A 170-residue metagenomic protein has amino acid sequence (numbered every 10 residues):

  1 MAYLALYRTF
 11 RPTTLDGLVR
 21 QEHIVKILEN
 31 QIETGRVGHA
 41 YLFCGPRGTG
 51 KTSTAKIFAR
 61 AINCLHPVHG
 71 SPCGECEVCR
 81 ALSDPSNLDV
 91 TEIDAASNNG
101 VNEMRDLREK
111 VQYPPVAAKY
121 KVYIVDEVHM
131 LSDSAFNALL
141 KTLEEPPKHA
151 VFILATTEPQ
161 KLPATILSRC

Functional and structural regions predicted by a protein language model:
M1-R169: P-loop/Walker A NTP-binding region and its immediately flanking N-terminal helices in P-loop NTPase folds
